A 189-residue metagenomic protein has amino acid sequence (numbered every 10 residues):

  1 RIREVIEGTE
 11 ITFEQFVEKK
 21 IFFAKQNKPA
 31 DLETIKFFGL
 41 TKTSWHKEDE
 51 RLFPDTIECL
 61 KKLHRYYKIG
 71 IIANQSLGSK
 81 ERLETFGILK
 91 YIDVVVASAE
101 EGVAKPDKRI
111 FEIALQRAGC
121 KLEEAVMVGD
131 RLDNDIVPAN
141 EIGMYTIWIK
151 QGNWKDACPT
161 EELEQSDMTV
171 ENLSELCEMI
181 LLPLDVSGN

Functional and structural regions predicted by a protein language model:
R1-K61, R65, K80-E81: N-terminal helical cap/lid subdomain that shapes the substrate entry/recognition surface in HAD-like hydrolases
D31-L32, I57, K61, Y67-N189: Asp-based, Mg2+/Mn2+-dependent phosphohydrolase catalytic module
